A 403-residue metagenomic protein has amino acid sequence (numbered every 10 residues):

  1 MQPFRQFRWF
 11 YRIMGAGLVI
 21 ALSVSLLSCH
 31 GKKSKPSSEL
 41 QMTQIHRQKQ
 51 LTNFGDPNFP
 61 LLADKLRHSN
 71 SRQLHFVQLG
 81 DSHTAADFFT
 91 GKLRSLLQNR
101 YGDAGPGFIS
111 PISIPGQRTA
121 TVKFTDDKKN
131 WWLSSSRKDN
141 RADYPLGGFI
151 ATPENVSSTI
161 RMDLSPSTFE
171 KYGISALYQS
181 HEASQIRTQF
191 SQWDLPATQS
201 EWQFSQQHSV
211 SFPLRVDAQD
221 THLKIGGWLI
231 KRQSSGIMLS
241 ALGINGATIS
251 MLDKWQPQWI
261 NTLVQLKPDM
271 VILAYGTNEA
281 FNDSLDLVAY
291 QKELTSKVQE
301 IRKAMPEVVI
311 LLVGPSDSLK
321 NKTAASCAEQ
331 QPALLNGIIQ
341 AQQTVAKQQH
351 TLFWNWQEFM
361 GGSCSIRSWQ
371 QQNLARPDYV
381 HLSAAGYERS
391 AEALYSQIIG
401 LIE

Functional and structural regions predicted by a protein language model:
P3-A16: N-terminal Sec-pathway targeting helices
L26-S28: C-terminal motif of bacterial Sec signal peptides marking the signal peptidase cleavage site
H30-K32: Bacterial signal peptide processing site
E39-Q78, W132-P145: Membrane/wall-proximal cationic-aromatic binding patches
T52-L66, L252-L263, K292-E300: Alpha-helical scaffolding within the catalytic cores of extracellular/periplasmic polymer-degrading hydrolases
A85-K292, H381: Conserved SGNH/GDSL esterase-like catalytic core that processes O-acyl groups on lipids and polysaccharides
Q256-P257, S318-E403: Catalytic His-Asp segment of secreted/periplasmic serine-dependent ester chemistry enzymes
P268-A280, V288-K303, L311-L352: Conserved N-terminal glycine/acidic-rich loop preference
